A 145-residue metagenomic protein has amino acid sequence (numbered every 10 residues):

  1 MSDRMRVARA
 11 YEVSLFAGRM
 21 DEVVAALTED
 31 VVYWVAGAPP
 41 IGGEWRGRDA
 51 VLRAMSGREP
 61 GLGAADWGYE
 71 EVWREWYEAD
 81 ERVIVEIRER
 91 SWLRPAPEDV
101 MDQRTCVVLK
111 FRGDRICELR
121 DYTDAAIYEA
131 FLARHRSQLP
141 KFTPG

Functional and structural regions predicted by a protein language model:
M1-E29, S137-G145: Short, low-complexity N-terminal intrinsically disordered segments enriched in polar/charged residues
D3, S56-G145: A beta-strand edge to alpha-helix "cap/lid" segment located at domain peripheries
R6-F16, G42-W45, G63-D66, E86-R88: Short, mixed-charge, low-aromatic patches
A8, A36-P40, R94: Residue-level detector of alpha-helix boundaries and kinks
Y11, V23-V24, V31, G47 (+4 more regions): Hydrophobic pocket/interface hotspot
L15, Y33, D99-V100: Short hydrophobic/aromatic segments of transmembrane alpha-helices and their interfaces
M20-E22, T28-E81: A solvent-exposed, acidic/Ser-Thr-rich amphipathic alpha-helical stretch
